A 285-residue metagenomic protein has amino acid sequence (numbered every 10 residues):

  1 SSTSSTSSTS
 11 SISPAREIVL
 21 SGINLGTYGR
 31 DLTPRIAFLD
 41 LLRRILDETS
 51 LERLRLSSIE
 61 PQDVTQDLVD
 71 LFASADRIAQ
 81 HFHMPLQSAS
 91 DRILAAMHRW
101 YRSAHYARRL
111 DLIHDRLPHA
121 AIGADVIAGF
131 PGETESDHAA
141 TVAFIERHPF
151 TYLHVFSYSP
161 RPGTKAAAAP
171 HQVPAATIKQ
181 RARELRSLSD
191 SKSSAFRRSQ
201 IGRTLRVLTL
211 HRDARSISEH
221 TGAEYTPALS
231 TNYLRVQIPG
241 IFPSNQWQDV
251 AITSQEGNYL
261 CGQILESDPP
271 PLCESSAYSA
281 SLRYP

Functional and structural regions predicted by a protein language model:
S1, S11-Y28, F82, A104-D115 (+5 more regions): Proteins enriched for Cys/Gly/acidic motifs involved in redox and nucleic-acid/cofactor modification
T3-I12, S276-R283: Short, low-complexity, charge-dense intrinsically disordered segments
P14-S136: Conserved SAM/AdoMet-binding glycine-rich loop
L20, L56, M84, D125 (+5 more regions): Conserved, mostly hydrophobic/aromatic
Y28-L46, S50, A96-M97, P160-S191: Radical SAM enzyme [4Fe-4S]-AdoMet core and its adjacent flexible, acidic and glycine-rich loops/tails across
E133, H148-F150: Contiguous mid-protein beta-loop-alpha structural module that forms a pocket-lining wall or clamp of enzyme active
A168-P285: Terminal RNA-binding accessory module
